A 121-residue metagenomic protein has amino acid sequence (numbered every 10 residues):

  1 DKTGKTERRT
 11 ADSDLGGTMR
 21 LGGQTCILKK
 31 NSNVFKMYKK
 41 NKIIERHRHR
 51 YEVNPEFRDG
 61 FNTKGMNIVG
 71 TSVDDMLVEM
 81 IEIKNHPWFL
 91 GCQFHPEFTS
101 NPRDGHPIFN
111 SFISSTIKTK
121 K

Functional and structural regions predicted by a protein language model:
D1-K121: Amide-donor transfer/coupling interface in amidating biosynthetic enzymes
